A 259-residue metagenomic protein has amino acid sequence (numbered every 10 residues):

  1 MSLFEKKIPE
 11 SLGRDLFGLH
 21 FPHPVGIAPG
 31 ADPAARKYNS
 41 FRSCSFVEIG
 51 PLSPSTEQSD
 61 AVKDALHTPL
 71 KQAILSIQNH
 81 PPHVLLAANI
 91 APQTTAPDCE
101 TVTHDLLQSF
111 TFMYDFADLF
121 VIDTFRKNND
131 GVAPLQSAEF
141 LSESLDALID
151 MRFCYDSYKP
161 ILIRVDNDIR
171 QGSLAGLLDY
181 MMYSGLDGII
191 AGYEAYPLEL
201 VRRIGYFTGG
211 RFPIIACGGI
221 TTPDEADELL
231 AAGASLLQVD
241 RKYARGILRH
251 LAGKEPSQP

Functional and structural regions predicted by a protein language model:
M1-L86, A91-T94, L251-K254: N-terminal capping/small domains of soluble enzymes
S2-K7, K127-F140, V165-F212, R245-A252: Glycine/Thr-rich beta-alpha phosphate-binding loop at enzyme active sites
F21-A35, I90-L107, L162-G172, P213-T221: Active-site mouth loops of central-metabolism enzymes
H23-P29, S45-G50, V84-I90, F120-D123 (+5 more regions): Hydrophobic faces of well-ordered beta-strands that scaffold small-molecule active sites in alpha/beta enzyme cores
D32-F41, H104-L107, I169-Y183, I204-R211 (+1 more regions): Catalytic cores of alpha/beta
F41-R42, I74-H83, T111-F116, I149-D156 (+2 more regions): Acidic (Asp/Glu)-rich catalytic clusters
S45-T56, T124-R126, G188-A195, I220 (+1 more regions): Glycine-rich phosphate-binding active-site loops on the catalytic face of alpha/beta enzymes
A65-H83, S137-I161, A195-I215, I247 (+1 more regions): Alpha-helix-loop-beta-strand connector modules within alpha/beta enzyme cores
